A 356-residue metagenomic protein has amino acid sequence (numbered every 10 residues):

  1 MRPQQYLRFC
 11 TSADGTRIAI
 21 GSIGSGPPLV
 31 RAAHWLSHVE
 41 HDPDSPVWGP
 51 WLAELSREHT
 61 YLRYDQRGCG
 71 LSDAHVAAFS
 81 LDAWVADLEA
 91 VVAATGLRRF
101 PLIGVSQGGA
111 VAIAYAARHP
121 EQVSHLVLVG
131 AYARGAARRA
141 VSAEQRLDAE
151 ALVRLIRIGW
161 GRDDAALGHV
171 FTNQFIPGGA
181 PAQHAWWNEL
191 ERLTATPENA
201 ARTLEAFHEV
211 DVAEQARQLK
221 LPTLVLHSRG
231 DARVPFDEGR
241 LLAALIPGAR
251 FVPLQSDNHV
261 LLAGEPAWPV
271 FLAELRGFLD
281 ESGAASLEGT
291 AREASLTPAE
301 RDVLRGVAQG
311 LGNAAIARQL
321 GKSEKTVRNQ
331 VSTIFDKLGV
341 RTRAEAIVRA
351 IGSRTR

Functional and structural regions predicted by a protein language model:
F9-L71: Conserved HGGG/HGGXW glycine-rich cap/lid loop of the alpha/beta-hydrolase fold
D82-F100: Conserved acidic catalytic loop of the alpha/beta-hydrolase fold
I113, A117, S124-I158: Flexible "cap/lid" loop of the alpha/beta hydrolase fold
G161-A206, Q215: Conserved alpha/beta-hydrolase catalytic His-Asp/Glu region
L219, V225-H227: Short beta-strand/loop motif that positions the catalytic acidic residue of the alpha/beta-hydrolase fold
R229-V234, V260: Acidic catalytic loop of the alpha/beta-hydrolase fold
A249-T290: Catalytic active-site module of serine/aspartate enzymes centered on a nucleophile-bearing elbow/loop
S286-S332, K337-L338, E345-R356: Helix-turn-helix DNA-binding segment
